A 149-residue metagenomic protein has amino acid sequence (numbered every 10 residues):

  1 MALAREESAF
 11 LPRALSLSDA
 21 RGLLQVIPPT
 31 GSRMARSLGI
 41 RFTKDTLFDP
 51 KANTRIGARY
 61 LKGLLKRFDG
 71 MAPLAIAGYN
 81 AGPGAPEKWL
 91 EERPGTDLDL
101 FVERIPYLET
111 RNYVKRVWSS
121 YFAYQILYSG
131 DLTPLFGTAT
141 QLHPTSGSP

Functional and structural regions predicted by a protein language model:
M1-P149: Catalytic glycan-binding domains that act on GlcNAc-containing polysaccharides
